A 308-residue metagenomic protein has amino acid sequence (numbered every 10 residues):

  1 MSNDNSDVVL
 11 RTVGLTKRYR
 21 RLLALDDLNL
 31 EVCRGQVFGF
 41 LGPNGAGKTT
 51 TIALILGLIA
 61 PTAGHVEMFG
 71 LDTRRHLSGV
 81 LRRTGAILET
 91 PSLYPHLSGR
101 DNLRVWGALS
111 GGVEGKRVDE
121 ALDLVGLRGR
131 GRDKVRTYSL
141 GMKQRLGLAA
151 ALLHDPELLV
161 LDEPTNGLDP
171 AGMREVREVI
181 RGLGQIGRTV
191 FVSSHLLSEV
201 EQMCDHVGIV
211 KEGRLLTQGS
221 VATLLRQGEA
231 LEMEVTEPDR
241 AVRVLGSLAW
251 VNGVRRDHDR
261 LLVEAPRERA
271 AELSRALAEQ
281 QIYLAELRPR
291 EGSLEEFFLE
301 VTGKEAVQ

Functional and structural regions predicted by a protein language model:
M1-T16, K304-Q308: ABC-family P-loop ATPase nucleotide-binding domain
D7-T12, K17-K211, L215-T217: ABC transporter nucleotide-binding domains
T73, L77, V221, P238 (+1 more regions): Residues at or immediately preceding the N-termini of alpha-helices
H76, R130, L224, F297 (+1 more regions): Residues that scaffold the ATP/ADP-binding catalytic core of kinase and kinase-like folds
G99, V221, E291-L294: Structural motif detector for alpha-helix initiation sites
R177-E264: ABC transporter nucleotide-binding domain
A230-V301, Q308: Short, charged/small-residue-rich alpha-helical element at the C-terminal edge of ABC transporter nucleotide-binding
